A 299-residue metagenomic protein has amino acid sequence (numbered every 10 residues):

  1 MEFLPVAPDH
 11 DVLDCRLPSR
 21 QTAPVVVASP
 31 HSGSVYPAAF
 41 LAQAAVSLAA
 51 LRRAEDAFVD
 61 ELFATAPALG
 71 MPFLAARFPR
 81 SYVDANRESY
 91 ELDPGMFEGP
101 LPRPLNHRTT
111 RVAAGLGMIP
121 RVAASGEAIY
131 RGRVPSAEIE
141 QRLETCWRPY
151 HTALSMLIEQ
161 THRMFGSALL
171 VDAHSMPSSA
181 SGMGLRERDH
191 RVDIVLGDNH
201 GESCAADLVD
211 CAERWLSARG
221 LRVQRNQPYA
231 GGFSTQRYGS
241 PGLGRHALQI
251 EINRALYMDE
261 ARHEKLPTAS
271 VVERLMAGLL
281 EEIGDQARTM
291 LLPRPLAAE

Functional and structural regions predicted by a protein language model:
M1-L170, S175-L248, I252-E299: N-terminal catalytic or cofactor-binding beta/alpha core of small enzyme domains
